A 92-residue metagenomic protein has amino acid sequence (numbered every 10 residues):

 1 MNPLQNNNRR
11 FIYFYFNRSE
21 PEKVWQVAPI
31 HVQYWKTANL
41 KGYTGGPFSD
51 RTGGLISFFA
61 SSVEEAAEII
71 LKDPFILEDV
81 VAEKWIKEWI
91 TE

Functional and structural regions predicted by a protein language model:
M1-E92: Conserved, structured core segments of small domains
